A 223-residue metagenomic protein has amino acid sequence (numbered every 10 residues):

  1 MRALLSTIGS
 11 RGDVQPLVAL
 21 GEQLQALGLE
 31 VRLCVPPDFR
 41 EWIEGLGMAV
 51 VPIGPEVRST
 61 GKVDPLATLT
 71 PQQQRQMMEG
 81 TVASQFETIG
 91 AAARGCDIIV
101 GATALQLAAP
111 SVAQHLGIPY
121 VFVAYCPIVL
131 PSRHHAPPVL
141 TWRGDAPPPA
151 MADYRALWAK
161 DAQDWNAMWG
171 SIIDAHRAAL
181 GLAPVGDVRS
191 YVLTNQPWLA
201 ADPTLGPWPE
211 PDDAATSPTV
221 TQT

Functional and structural regions predicted by a protein language model:
M1-A49: N-terminal subdomain of nucleotide-sugar transferases
R2, D97-I98, Q196: Structural motif
C34, K160-T223: A nucleotide-sugar donor-handling region in carbohydrate enzymes
C34-P36, I53, A102, V123-C126 (+2 more regions): Generic beta-sheet signal
L46-G47, L116-I118, L193, T216-P218: Short, structured coil segments at secondary-structure junctions
A49-I98, P147-A156, I173: Phosphate/nucleotide-donor binding subsite
V82-M151, T204-G206: Conserved nucleotide-sugar donor-interacting segment of glycosyltransferase catalytic cores, predominantly GT-B
